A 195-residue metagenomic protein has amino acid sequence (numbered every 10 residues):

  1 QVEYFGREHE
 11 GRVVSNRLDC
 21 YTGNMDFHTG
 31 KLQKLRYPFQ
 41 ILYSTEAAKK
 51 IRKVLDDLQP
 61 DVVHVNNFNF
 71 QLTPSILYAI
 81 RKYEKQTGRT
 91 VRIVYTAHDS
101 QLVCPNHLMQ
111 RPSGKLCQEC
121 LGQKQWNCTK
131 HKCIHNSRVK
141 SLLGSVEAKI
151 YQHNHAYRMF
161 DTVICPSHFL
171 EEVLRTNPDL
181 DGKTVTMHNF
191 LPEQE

Functional and structural regions predicted by a protein language model:
V2-T45, K49-L58: N-terminal strand-loop element at the rim of the active site of nucleotide-sugar-dependent glycosyltransferases
E8, F169, F190: Carbohydrate-associated surface elements
R52-L72, V91-T96: Short N-terminal targeting/anchoring amphipathic segment
K82, Q101, S113-T162: Membrane-proximal helix-turn-helix segments that form the acceptor-binding/catalytic region of lipid-linked
Y83-I93, F160, D181-G182: A short helix->loop->beta-strand "cap" motif at the edges of active sites that frequently abuts
V94-Y95, R158-H168: A short beta-strand/loop micro-motif in the catalytic core of glycosyltransferases that engages the nucleotide-sugar
Q101, F169-E171: Alpha-helix capping/helix-boundary segments
E172-T176, D181, V185, F190-E195: Acidic anion/phosphate-binding donor-loop and adjacent secondary structure in glycosyltransferase catalytic cores
